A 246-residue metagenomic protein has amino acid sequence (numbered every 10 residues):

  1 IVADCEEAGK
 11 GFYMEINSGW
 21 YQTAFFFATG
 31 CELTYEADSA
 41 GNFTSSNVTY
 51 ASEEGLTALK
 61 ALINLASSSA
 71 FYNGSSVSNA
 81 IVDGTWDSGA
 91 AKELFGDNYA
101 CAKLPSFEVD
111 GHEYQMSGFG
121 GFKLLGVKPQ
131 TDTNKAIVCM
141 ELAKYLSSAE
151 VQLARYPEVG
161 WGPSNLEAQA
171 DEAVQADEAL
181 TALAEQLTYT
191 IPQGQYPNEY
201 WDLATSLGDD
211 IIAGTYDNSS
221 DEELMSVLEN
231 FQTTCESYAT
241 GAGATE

Functional and structural regions predicted by a protein language model:
I1-T44, A80: Extracytoplasmic/periplasmic solute-binding protein
V2-C5, A37-G74: Glycine-centered hinge/linker elements that transmit conformational signals in sensory and ligand-binding systems
V2-E6, T23, L59-A66, C139-S147 (+3 more regions): Non-transmembrane alpha-helical segments in soluble domains of secreted/periplasmic/extracellular proteins
E7-N17, S148-E158, Y238-A244: Bilobed periplasmic-binding protein-like "clamshell/Venus-flytrap" ligand-binding domains
A8-K10, S39-V48, G121-L125, Q186-Y189: Flexible glycine/proline-enriched surface loops and loop-helix/loop-strand junctions
A24, T29-C31, T57-K135: Extracytoplasmic/periplasmic substrate-binding proteins
G89, F107, K123-E199: Mature extracytoplasmic/periplasmic domains
A184-E246: Conserved C-terminal helix/tail region of periplasmic/extracytoplasmic solute-binding proteins
